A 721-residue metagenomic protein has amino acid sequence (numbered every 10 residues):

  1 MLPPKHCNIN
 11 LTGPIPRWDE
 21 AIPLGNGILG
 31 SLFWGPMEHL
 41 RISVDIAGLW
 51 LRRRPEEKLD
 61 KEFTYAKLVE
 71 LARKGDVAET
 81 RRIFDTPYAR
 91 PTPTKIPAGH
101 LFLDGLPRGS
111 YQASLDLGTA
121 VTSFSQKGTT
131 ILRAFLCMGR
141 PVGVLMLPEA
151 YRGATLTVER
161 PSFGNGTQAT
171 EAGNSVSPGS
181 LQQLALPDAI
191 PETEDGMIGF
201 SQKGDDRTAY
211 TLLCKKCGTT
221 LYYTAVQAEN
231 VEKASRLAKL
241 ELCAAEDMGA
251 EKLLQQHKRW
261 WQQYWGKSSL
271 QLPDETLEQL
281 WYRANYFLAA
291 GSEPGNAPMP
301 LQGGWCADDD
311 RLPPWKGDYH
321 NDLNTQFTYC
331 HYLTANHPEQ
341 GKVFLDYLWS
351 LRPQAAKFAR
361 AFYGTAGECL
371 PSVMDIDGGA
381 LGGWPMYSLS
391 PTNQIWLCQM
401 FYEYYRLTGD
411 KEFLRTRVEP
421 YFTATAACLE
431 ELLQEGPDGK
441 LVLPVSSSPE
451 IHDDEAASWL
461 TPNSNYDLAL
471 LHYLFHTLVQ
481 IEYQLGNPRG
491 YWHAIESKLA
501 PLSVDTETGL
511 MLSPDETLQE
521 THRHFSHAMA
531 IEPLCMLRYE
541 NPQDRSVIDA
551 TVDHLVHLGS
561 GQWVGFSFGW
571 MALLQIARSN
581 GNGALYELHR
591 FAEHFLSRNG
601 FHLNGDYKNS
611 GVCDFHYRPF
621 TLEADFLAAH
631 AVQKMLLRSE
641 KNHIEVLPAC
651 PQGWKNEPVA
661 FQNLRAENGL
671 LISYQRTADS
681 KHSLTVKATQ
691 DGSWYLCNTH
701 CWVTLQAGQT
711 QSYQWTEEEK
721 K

Functional and structural regions predicted by a protein language model:
L2-A380, L441, Y483-G559, E593 (+6 more regions): Aromatic-residue-lined binding/catalytic grooves and analogous aromatic/hydrophobic interfacial grooves in multimeric
I22, Q279, Y319-Q326, N336 (+7 more regions): Aromatic- and histidine-enriched alpha-helix N-cap/loop-to-helix transition segments that scaffold the rims
E57-K58, A66, P314-D318, M386-Y387 (+2 more regions): Aromatic/His-enriched, Gly/Pro-containing loop or helix-boundary segments that lie immediately adjacent to catalytic
K67, K252, Q256-W260, L272-Q279 (+20 more regions): Extracytoplasmic/secreted proteins, especially bacterial periplasmic and envelope-associated proteins
W265-G266, F287-A289, F327-E339, W396-K411 (+6 more regions): Well-ordered alpha-helical scaffold segments within catalytic/enzyme domains
P300-Y319, A366-T416, E430-H493: The feature captures the catalytic groove of carbohydrate-active enzymes
E403-T408, F413, R417-E419, T423-E435 (+2 more regions): Non-catalytic carbohydrate-binding regions of carbohydrate-active enzymes
Q675-R676, V686: CBM-like carbohydrate-recognition segments
